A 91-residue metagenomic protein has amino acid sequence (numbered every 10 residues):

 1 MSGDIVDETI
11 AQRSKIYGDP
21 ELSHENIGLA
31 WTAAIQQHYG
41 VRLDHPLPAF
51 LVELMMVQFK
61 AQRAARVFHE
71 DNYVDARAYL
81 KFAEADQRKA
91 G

Functional and structural regions predicted by a protein language model:
M1-G91: Intrinsically disordered, low-complexity regulatory regions that flank transcription factor DNA-binding cores
